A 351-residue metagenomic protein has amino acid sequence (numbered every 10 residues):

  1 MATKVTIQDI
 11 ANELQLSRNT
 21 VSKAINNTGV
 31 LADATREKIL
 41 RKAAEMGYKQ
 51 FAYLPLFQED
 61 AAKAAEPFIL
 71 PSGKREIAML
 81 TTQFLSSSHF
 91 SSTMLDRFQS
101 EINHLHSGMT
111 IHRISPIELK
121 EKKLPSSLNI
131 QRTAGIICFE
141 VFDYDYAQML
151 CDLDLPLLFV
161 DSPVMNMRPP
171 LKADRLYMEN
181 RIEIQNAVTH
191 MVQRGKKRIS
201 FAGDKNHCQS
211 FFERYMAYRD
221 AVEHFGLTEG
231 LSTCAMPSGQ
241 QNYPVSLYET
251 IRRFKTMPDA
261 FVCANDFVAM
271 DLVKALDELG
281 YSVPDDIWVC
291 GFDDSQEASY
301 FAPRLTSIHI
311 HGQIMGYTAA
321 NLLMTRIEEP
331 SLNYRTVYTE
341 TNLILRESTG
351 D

Functional and structural regions predicted by a protein language model:
M1-A65: N-terminal helix-turn-helix DNA-binding module of bacterial transcription factors
A2, Y48-L124: Amphipathic helical "hinge" segments at domain boundaries
H89-L105, E183-N186, Q209-E229, D271 (+2 more regions): Short, solvent-exposed amphipathic alpha-helices that sit in or adjacent to ligand/effector-binding or catalytic
I102-S115, F201, R219-P244: Short beta-strand elements in bilobed, periplasmic/extracellular small-molecule ligand-binding domains
F139-E183, F267, D293-L305: Flexible loop/hinge segments that line or gate small-molecule binding clefts
D174-A202, Q241-E249, A269, I310-E328: Hydrophobic alpha-helical segments within soluble ligand-binding/sensing domains
Q185-L227, R335-G350: An alpha-beta-alpha
Y248-D351: Flexible loop/turn connectors
